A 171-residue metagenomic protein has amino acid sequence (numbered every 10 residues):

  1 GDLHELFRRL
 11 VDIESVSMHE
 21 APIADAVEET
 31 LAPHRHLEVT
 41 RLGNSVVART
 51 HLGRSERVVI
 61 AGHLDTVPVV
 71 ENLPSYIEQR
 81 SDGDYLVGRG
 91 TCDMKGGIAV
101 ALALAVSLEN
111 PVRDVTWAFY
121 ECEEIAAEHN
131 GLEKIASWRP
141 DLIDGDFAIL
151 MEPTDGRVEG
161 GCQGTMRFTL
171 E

Functional and structural regions predicted by a protein language model:
G1-V59, L64-V69: N-terminal helical capping/dimerization or prosegment-like subdomains of hydrolases acting on amide or phosphate bonds
E5-L6, D65, D93, E123-E124 (+1 more regions): Acidic active-site catalytic centers that drive phospho-/nucleotidyl reactions and related ester hydrolyses
R9, N44-V46, R54-V58, D84 (+3 more regions): A generic secondary-structure signal marking the coil-to-beta-strand transition
H19, I23, D93, V158 (+1 more regions): Short, contiguous, pocket-lining structural segments that sit at or immediately flank catalytic/ligand-binding sites
T40-L42, V87-G88, W117, I149-M151: General beta-strand structural signal in soluble alpha/beta enzymes
R57-F119, G131: Active-site metal-coordination/substrate-binding segment of hydrolases, especially metallo-dependent peptidases
I98-R167: Acidic/histidine-rich catalytic neighborhood of metal-dependent amide-processing enzymes
T169-E171: The feature captures the short pre-catalytic strand/loop hairpin that immediately precedes and shapes the active-site
